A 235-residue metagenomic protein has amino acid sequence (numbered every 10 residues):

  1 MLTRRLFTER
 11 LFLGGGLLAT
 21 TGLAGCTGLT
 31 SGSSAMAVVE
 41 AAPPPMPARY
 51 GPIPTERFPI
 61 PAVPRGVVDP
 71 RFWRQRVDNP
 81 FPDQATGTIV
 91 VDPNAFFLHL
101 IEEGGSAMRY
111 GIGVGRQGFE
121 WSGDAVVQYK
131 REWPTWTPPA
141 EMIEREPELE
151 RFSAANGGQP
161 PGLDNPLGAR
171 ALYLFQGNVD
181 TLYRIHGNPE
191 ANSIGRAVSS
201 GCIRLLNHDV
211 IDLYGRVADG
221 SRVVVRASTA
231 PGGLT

Functional and structural regions predicted by a protein language model:
L2-T235: N-terminal pre-domains immediately preceding structured catalytic cores
